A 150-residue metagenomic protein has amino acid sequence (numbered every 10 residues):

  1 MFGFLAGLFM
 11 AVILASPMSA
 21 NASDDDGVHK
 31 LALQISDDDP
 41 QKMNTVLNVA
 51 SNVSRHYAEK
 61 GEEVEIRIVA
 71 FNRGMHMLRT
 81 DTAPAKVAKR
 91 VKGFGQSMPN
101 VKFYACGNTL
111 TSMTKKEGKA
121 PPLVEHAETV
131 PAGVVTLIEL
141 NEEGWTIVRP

Functional and structural regions predicted by a protein language model:
M1-G3, K60: Short, charged/polar low-complexity linear motifs in solvent-exposed/disordered segments
G3-S16: Bacterial N-terminal signal peptides
A20-P150: Secreted/extracellular ectodomain signature
